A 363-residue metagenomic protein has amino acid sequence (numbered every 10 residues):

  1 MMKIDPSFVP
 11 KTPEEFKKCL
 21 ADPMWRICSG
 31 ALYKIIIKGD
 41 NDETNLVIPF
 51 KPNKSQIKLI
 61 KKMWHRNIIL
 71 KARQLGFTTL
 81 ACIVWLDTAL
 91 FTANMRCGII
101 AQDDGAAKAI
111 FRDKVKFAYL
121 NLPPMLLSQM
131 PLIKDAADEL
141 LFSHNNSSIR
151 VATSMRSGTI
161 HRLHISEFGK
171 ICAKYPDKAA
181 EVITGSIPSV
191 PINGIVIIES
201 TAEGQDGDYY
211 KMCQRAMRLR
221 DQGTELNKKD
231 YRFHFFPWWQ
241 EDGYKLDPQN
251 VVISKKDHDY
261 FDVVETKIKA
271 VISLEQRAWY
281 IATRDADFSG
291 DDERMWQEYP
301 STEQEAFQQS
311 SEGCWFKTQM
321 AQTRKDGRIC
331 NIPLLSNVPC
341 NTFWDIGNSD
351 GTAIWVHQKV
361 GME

Functional and structural regions predicted by a protein language model:
M1-R66: Pre-P-loop entry segment of helicase/translocase ATPase cores
W64-W85: Walker A/P-loop
T88-F111: Conserved SF1/SF2 helicase motif Ia
K108-R162: Inter-Walker segment of RecA-like/P-loop motor cores
S128-Q129, A173-L274: ASCE P-loop NTPase helicase motor core
S143, I171-C172, R324-K325, L334-S336 (+2 more regions): Nucleic-acid-processing active sites and adjacent nucleic-acid-binding tracks, predominantly divalent metal-dependent
H161-A179: SF2 helicase catalytic motif II
D242-W344: ATPase catalytic-site recognition across NTP-hydrolyzing enzymes
